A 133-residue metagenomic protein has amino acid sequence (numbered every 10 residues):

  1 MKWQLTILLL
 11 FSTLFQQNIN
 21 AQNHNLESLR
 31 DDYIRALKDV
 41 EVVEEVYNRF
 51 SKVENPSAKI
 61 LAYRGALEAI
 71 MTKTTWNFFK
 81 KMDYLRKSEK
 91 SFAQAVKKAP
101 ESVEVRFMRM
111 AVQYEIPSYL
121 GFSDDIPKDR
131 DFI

Functional and structural regions predicted by a protein language model:
M1-L26: Bacterial Sec-dependent N-terminal signal peptides
A21-D39: Short N-terminal segments immediately surrounding and downstream of signal-peptide cleavage
I34-L37, G65, I70-F79, E115-L120: Short coil/turn linking the two alpha-helices of tandem helical-hairpin repeats
I34-N48, K81-E89, F122-S123, D129: Helix-turn-helix repeat elements of alpha-solenoid scaffolds
